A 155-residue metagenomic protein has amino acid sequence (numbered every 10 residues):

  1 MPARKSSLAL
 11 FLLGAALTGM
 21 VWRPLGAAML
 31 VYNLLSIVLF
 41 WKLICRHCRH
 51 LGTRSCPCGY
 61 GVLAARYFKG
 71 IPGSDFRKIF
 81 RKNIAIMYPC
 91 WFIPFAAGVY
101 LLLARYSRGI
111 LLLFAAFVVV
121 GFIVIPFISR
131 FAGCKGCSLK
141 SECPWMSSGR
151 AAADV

Functional and structural regions predicted by a protein language model:
M1-S36, M87-V119: Long, highly hydrophobic alpha-helical transmembrane signal-anchor segments
R23-L51, V120-S129: Hydrophobic alpha-helical membrane-embedded segments
C45-L51, C56, C134-C137, C143: Short cysteine clusters
T53-L63, E142-R150: Membrane-cytosol interface motif
C56-K82: Short membrane-interface loop/juxtamembrane segments of multi-pass integral membrane proteins
Y106-S148: Alpha-helical transmembrane segments and their immediate juxtamembrane interface regions
V155: Polar-ligand-bearing catalytic/cofactor-coordination segments of membrane-embedded or membrane-tethered inner-membrane
